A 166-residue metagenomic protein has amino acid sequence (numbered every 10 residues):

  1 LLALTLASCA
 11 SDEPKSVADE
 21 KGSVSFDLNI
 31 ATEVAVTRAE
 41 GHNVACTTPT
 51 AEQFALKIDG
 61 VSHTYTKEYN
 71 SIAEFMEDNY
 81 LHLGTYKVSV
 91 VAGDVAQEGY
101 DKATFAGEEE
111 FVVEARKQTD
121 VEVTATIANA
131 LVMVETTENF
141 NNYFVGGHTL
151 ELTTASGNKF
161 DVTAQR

Functional and structural regions predicted by a protein language model:
L1-T5: Sec-dependent N-terminal signal peptides
L6-Q165: Sec-type signal peptide cleavage vicinity
